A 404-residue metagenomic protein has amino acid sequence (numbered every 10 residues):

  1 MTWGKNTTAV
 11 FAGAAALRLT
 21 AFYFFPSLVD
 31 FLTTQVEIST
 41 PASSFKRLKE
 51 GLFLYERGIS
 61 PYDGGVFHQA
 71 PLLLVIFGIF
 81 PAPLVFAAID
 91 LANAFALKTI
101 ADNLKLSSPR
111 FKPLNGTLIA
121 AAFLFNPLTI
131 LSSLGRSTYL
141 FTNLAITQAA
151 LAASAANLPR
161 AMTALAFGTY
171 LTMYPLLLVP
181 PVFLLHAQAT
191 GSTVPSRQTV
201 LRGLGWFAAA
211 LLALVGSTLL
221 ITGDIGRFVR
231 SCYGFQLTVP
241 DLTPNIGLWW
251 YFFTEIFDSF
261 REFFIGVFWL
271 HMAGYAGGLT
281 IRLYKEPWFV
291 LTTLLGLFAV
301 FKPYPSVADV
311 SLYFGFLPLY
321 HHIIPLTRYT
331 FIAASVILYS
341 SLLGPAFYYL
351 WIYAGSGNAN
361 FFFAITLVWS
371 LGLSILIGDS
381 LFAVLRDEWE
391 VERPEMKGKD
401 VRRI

Functional and structural regions predicted by a protein language model:
M1-R227, I265-I404: Multi-pass membrane glycosyltransferase architecture that uses lipid-linked
R230-I256: Luminal/periplasmic active-site loops of membrane-embedded glycosylation enzymes
F257-R261: C-terminal transactivation domains of fungal Zn(2)-Cys(6)
